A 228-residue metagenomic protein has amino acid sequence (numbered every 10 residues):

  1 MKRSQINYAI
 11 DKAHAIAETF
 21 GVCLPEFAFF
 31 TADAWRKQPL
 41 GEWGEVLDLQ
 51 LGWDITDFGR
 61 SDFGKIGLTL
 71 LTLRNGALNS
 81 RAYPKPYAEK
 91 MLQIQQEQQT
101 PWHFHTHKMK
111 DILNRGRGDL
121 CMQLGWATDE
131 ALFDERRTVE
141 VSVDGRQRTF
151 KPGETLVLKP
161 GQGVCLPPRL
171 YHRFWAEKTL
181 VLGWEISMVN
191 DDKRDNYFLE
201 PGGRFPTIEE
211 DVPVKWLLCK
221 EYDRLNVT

Functional and structural regions predicted by a protein language model:
M1-A88, K215-E221: A short, N-terminal "cap"/entry segment at the start of jelly-roll beta-barrel domains of the cupin/DSBH fold
L78-A88, Q99-D111, R115-G116: A short beta-loop-beta micro-motif enriched in histidine and acidic residues
A88, K108, P152-G153, P160: Short, solvent-exposed loop/turn positions at domain surfaces that link secondary-structure elements or cap domain
Q95, G153-T179, G183-M188: Conserved metal-binding segment of the jelly-roll/cupin
Q95-Q96, K108-K110, N114-E130, D134-R137: Glycine- and acidic-residue-biased ligand/ion/polar-headgroup-sensing regions
D129-T149, R173-T228: Double-stranded beta-helix
